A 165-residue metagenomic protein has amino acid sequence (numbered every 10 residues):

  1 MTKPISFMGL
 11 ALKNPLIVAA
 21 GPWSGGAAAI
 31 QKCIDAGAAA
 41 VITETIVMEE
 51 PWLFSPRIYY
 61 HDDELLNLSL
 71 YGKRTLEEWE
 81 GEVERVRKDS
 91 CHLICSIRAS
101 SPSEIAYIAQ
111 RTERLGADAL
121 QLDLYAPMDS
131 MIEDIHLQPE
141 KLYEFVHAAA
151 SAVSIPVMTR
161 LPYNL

Functional and structural regions predicted by a protein language model:
T2-M8, L12, I17, P22-W23 (+1 more regions): Active-site entrance/lid segments in N-terminal catalytic domains of soluble metabolic enzymes
